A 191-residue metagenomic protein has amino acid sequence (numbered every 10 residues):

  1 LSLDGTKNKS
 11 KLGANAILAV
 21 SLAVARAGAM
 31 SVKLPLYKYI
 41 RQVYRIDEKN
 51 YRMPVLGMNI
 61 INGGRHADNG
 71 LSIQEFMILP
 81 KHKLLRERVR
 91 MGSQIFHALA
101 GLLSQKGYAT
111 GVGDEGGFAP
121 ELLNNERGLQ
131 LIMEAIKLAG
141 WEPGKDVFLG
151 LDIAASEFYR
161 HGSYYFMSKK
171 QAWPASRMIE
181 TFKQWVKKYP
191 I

Functional and structural regions predicted by a protein language model:
L1, P35-N59, D146-G150: Beta-strand segments within the central parallel beta-sheet cores of soluble alpha/beta enzyme folds
L1-L34, V89: Metal- or metallocofactor-binding catalytic centers and their adjacent structured scaffolds across diverse enzyme
K7, N15, R65-H66, F118-A119: Gly/Ser/Thr-rich beta-alpha loop segments that engage phosphate groups in nucleotides
K9-N15, N59-I60, V112-G113: Short glycine- and Lys/Arg-enriched binding-loop motifs that mark or flank ligand-binding interfaces
S21, I40, N59-N62, L79 (+2 more regions): Short beta-strand segments
A67-I191: Metal-dependent enolase-superfamily TIM-barrel catalytic cores that perform enediolate-based chemistry
